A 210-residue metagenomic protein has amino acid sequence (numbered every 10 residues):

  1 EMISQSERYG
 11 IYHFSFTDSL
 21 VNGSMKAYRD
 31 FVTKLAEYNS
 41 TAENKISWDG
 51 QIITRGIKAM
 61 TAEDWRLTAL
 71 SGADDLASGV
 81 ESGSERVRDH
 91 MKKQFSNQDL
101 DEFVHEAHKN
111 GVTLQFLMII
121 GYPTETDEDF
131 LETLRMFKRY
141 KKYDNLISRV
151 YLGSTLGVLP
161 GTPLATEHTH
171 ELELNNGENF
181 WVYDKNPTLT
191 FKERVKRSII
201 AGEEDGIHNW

Functional and structural regions predicted by a protein language model:
E1-Q115, I120: Conserved SAM/AdoMet-binding glycine-rich loop
T17-G23, I53, I120-T124, Y151-L164: Short, solvent-exposed turn/loop segments enriched in Gly/Ser/Thr/Pro and often Arg
G56-A59, T124-T133: Active-site glycine- and acidic-residue-rich loops that bind and position anionic ligands or nucleotide-like cofactors
E128-W210: C-terminal accessory regions of radical SAM enzymes
